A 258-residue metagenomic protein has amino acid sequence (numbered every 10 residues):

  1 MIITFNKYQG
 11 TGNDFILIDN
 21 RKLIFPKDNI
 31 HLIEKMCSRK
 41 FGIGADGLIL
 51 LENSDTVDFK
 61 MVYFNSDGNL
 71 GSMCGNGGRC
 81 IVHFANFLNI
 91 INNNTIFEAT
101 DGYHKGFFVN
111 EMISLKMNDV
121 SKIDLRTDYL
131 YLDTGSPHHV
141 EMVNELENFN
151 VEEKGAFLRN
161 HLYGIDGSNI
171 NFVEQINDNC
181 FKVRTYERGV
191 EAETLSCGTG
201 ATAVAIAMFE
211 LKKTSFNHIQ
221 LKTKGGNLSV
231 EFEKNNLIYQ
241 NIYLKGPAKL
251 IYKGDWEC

Functional and structural regions predicted by a protein language model:
M1-N110, V140-C258: A glycine-rich beta-to-alpha transition motif near the start of alpha/beta enzyme domains, typified by
L115-D128, E153-L158: Active-site glycine-rich loop that binds ribose-phosphate moieties when present
L132: Short glycine/Trp-rich loop-beta-loop segment that forms part of the substrate-binding cleft
